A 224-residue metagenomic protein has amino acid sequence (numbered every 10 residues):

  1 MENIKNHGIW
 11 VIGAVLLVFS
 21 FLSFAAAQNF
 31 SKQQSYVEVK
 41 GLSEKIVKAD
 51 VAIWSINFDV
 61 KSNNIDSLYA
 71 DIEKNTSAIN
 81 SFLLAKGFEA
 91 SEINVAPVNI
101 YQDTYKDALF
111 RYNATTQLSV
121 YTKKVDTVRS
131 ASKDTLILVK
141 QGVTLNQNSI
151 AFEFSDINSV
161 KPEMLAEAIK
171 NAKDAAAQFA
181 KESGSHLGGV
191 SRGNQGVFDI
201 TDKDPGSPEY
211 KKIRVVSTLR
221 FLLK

Functional and structural regions predicted by a protein language model:
E2-I9, S20-K224: Short, charged, surface-exposed interaction patches
A14-S20: Core hydrophobic alpha-helical transmembrane segments of single-pass membrane proteins
